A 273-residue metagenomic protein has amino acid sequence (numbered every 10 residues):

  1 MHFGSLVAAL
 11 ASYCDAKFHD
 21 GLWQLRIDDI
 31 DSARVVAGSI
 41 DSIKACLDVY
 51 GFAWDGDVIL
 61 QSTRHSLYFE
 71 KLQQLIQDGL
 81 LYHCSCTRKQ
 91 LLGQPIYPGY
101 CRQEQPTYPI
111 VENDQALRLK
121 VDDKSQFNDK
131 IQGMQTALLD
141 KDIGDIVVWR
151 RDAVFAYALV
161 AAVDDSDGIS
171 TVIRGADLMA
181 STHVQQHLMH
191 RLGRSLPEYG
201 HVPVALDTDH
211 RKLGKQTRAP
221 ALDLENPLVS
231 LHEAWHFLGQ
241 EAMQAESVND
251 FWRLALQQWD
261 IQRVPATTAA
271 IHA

Functional and structural regions predicted by a protein language model:
M1-I96, D177-R194, V248-D250: N-terminal Rossmann-like or analogous alpha/beta NTP/dinucleotide-binding catalytic cores that position adenine
W23, W54, L196-Y199, A242 (+1 more regions): Secondary-structure transition/capping residues
C46, K71, Q94, E104 (+2 more regions): Residues that form generic nucleotide/phosphate-binding pockets
W54-V58, W149-D152, R191-G193, P203-V204 (+1 more regions): Short C-terminal domain-edge/linker segments immediately following a structured domain
V58-H65, R118-L119, R194-Y199, T208-R211 (+1 more regions): Low-complexity, flexible helical/coil segments
R64-E70, L159-V163, V202-P203, G239-N249: Noncatalytic linker/hinge segments flanking ATPase motor cores
H83, R88-L224: Active-site cores that bind ATP or allylic diphosphates and position pyrophosphate for catalysis
D114, D122-K124, R211-A273: Non-catalytic terminal extensions that flank enzyme cores
